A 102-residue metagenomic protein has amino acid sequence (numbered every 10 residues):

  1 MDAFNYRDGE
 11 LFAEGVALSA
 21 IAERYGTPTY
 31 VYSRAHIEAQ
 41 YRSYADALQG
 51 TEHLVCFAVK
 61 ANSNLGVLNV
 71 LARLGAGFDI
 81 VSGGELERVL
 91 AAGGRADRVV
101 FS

Functional and structural regions predicted by a protein language model:
M1-S102: A charged N-terminal "starter" segment
